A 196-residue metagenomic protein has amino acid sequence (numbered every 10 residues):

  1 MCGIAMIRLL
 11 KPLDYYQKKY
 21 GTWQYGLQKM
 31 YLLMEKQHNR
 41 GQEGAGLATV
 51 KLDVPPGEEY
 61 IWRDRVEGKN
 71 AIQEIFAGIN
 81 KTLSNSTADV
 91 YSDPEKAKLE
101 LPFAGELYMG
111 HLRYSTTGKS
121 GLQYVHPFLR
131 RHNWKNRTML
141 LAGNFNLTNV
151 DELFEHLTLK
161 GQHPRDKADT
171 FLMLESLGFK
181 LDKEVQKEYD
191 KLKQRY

Functional and structural regions predicted by a protein language model:
M1-Y196: Conserved short alpha-helical segments that host acidic/polar catalytic motifs at enzyme active sites
